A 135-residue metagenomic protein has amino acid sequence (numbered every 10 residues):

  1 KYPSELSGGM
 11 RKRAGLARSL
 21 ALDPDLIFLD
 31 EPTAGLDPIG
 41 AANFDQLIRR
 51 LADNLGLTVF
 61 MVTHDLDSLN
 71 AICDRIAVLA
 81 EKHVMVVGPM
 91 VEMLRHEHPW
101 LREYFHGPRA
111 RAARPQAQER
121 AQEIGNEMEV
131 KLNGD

Functional and structural regions predicted by a protein language model:
Y2-L6, M10: Conserved ABC ATPase signature
L22: Conserved signature/switch motifs of ABC ATPase nucleotide-binding domains
I27-D30: Catalytic Walker B motif of ABC-type/P-loop ATPase nucleotide-binding domains
P38-G40: Helix N-cap at the start of a conserved alpha-helix in ABC-type nucleotide-binding domains
A42-L55: Helical segment within the ABC ATPase nucleotide-binding domain
T63-H64: H-loop/switch region of ABC-family ATPase nucleotide-binding domains
L69-A71: A short, surface-exposed alpha-helical micro-motif characterized by mixed small hydrophobic and charged/polar residues
